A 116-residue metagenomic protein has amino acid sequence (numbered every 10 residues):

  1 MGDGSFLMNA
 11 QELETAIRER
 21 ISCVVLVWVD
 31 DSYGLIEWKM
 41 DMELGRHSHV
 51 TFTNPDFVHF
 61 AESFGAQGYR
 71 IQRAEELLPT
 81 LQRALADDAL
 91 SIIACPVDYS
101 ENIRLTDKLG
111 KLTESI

Functional and structural regions predicted by a protein language model:
M1-I116: Thiamine diphosphate
